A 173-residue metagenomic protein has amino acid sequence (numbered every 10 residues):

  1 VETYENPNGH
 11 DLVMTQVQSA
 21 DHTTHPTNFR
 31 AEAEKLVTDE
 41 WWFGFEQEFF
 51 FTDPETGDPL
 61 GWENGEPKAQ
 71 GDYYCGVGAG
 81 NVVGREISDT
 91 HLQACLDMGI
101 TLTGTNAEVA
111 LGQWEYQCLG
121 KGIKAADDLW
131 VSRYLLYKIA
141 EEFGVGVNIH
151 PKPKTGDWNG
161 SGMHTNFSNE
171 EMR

Functional and structural regions predicted by a protein language model:
V1-R173: Glycine-rich, acidic/polar active-site loops that bind/position phosphate-bearing ligands
